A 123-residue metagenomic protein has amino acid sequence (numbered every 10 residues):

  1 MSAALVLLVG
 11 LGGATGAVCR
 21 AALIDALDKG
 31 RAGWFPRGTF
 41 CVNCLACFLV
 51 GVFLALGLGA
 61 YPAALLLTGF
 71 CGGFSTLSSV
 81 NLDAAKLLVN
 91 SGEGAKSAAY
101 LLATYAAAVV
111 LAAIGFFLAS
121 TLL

Functional and structural regions predicted by a protein language model:
M1-L123: Membrane-interface helix-loop junctions in multi-pass transporters/channels
